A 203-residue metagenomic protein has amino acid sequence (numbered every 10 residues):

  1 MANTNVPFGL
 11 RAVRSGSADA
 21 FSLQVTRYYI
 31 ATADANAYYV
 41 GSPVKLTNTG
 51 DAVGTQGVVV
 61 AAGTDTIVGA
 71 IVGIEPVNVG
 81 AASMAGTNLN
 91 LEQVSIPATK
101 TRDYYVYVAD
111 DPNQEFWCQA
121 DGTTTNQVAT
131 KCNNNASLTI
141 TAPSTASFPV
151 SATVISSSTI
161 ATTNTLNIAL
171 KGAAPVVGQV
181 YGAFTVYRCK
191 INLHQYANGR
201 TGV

Functional and structural regions predicted by a protein language model:
M1-V203: Surface-exposed, low-hydrophobicity beta-strand/loop segments enriched in small/polar/acidic residues
